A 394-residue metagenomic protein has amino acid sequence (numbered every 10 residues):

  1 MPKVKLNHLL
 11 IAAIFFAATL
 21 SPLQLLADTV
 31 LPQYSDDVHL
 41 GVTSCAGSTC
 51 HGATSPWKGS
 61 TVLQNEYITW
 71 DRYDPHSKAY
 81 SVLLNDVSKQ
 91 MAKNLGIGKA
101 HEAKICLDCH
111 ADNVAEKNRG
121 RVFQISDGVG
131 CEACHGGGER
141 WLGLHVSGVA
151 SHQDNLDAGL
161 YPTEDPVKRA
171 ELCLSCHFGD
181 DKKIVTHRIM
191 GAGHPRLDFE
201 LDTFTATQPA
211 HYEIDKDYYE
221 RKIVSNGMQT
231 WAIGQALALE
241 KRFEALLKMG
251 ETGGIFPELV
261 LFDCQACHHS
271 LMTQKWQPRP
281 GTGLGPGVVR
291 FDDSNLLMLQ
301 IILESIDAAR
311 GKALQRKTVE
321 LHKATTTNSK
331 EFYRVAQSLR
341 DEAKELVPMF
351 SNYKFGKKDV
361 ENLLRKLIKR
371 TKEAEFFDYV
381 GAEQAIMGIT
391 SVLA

Functional and structural regions predicted by a protein language model:
M1-N7: N-terminal secretory signal peptides that target proteins for export/translocation
I11-P22: Bacterial N-terminal signal peptides
A27-S48: Short N-terminal segments immediately surrounding and downstream of signal-peptide cleavage
D28-Q33, T54-K93, V122-V129, G137-T390: Primarily the internal scaffold of c-type cytochrome electron-transfer domains, especially repeated/multiheme c-type
V42, G47, A111, G128 (+2 more regions): Aromatic-flanked redox-active Cys/Sec active sites in thiol-based oxidoreductases, especially the WC-centered
T43-H51, L107, E132, L174 (+1 more regions): Cys/His/Pro-rich metal-binding microdomains
A92-E132: Post-signal peptide N-terminal segment of secreted/secretory-pathway proteins
